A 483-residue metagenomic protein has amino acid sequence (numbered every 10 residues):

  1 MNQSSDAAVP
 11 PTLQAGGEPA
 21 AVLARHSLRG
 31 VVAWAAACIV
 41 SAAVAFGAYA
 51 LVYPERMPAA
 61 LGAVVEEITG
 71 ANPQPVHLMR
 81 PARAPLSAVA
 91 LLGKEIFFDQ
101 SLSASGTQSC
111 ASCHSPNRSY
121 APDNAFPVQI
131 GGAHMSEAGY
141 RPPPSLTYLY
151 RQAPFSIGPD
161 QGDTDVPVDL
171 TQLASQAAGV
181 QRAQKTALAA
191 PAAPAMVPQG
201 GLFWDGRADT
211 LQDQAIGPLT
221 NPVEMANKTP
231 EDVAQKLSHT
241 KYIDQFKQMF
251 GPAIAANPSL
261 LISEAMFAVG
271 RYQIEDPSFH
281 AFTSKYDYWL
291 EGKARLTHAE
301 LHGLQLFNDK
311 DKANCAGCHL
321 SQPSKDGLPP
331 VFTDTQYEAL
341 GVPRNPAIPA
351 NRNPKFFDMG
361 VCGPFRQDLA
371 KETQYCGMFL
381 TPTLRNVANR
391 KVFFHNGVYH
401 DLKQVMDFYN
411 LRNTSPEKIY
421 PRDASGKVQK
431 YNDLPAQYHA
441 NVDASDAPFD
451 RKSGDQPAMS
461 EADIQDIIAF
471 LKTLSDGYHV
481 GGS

Functional and structural regions predicted by a protein language model:
N2-S483: Periplasmic c-type cytochrome electron-transfer domains
